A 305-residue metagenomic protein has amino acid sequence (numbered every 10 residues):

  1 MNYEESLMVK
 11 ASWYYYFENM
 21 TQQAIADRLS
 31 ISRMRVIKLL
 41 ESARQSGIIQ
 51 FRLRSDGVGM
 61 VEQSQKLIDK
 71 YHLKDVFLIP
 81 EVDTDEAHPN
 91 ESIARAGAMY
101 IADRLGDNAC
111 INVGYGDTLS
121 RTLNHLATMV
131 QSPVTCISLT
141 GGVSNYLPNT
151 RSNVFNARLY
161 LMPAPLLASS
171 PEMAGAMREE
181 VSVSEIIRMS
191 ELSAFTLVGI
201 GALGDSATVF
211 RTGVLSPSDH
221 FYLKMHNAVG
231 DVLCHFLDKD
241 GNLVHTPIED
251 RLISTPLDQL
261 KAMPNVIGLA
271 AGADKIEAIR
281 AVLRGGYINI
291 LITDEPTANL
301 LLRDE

Functional and structural regions predicted by a protein language model:
E4-N19: Short, amphipathic alpha-helical "recognition" segments used to contact nucleic acids or chromatin
A11, T21-I31: Short alpha-helical "recognition helix" segments of helix-turn-helix
I37-L39: Key DNA-contacting residues within the recognition helix of helix-turn-helix
S42: Alpha-helical DNA-recognition elements
R52-E62: Short, basic, alpha-helical segments at the C-terminal edge of helix-turn-helix-like DNA-binding modules
Q65, D69-A109, M129-S206, R211-G213 (+2 more regions): Ligand-binding beta-strand-loop-alpha-helix segment within the catalytic cores of soluble metabolic enzymes
V209-K239, I290: Gly/Ser/Thr-rich active-site loops/lids in small-molecule metabolic enzymes that frequently grip phosphoryl groups
K239, L243-E305: ATP/nucleoside-binding phosphotransfer catalytic cores, i.e., glycine-rich phosphate-binding loops
